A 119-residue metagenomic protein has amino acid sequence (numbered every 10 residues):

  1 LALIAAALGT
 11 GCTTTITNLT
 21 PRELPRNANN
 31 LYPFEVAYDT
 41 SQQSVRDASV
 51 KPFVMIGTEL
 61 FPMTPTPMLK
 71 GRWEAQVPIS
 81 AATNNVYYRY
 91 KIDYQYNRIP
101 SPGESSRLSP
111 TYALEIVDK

Functional and structural regions predicted by a protein language model:
L1-C12: Sec-dependent bacterial lipoprotein signal peptides
C12-K119: Glycan-association/targeting regions that enable binding to alpha-glucans and other polysaccharides
